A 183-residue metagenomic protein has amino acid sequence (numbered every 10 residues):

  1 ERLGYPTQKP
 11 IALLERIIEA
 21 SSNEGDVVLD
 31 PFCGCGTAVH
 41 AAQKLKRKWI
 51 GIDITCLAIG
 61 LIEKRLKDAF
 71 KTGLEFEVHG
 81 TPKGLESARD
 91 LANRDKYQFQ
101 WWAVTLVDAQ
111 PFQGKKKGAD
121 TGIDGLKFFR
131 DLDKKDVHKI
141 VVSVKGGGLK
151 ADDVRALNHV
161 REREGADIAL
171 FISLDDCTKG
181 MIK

Functional and structural regions predicted by a protein language model:
E1-V27, I59: Class I S-adenosyl-L-methionine
D26-G34: Conserved class I S-adenosyl-L-methionine
G36-H40: Glycine-rich SAM-binding Motif I of class I
Q43: Gly/Ala-rich phosphate-binding loop of Rossmann-like dinucleotide-binding domains, activating on the conserved
K48-D53: Conserved SAM-binding motif I beta-strand of class I
G60-R94: Conserved phosphoryl-transfer catalytic core
N93-I168, L174-I182: Catalytic centers of nucleases
